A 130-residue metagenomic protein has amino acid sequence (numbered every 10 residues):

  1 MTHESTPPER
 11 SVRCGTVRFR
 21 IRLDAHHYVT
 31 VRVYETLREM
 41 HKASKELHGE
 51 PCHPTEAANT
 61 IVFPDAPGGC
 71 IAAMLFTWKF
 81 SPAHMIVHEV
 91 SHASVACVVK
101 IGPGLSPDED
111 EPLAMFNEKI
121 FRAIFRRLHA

Functional and structural regions predicted by a protein language model:
M1-E56, T60: Non-catalytic terminal regions of proteins
R13, L47, A66-P67, G102 (+1 more regions): Intrinsically disordered, low-complexity segments enriched in small/polar residues
L37-S81, A93-C97: Active-site scaffold of zinc-dependent metalloenzymes
W78, P82, G102-E109: Conserved aromatic-histidine-acidic binding/catalytic patches
A83-V87: A basic- and aromatic-enriched beta-loop-alpha substructure that forms the phosphate/nucleotide- and DNA/RNA-contacting
E89-V90, N117: Hydrophobic residues on the short alpha-helix immediately C-terminal to a glycine-rich phosphate/catalytic loop
V90-P107: Catalytic Zn2+-binding segment of zinc metalloproteases
L105-A130: Post-HExxH zinc-binding segment in Zn-dependent metallohydrolases
